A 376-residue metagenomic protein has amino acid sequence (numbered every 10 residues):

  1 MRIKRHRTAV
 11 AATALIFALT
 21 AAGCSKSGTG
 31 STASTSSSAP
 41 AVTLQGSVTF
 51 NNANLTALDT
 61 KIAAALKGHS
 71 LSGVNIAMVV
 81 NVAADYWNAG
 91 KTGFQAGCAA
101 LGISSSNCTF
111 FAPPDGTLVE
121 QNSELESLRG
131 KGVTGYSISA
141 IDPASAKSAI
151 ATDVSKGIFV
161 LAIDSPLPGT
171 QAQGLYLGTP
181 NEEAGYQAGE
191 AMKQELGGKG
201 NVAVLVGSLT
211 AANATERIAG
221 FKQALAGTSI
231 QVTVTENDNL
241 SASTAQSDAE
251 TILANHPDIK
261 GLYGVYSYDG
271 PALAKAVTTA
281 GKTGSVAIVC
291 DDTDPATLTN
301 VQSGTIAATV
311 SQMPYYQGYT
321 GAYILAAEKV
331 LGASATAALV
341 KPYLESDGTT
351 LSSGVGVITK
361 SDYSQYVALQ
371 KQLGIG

Functional and structural regions predicted by a protein language model:
A18-G23: C-terminal motif of bacterial Sec signal peptides marking the signal peptidase cleavage site
S25, A33-S72, N213, A224-L225 (+1 more regions): Hinge/cleft segment of the Venus flytrap/periplasmic-binding protein
L44-H69, V74-G93, G97-L101, C108-N122 (+4 more regions): Extracytoplasmic "Venus flytrap"
A53-A63, Q121, L177-V202, T244-Q246 (+2 more regions): Hydrophobic alpha-helical segments within soluble ligand-binding/sensing domains
L58-A63, S106-G132, V234-N255, G270-A272: Structural motif
I76, V80-A84, F94-Q95, Y186-T235 (+2 more regions): An alpha-beta-alpha
G135-S155, F221, D238-N300: Hydrophobic alpha-helical
A144-E183, N201, D294-Q302, I306-A307: Flexible loop/hinge segments that line or gate small-molecule binding clefts
